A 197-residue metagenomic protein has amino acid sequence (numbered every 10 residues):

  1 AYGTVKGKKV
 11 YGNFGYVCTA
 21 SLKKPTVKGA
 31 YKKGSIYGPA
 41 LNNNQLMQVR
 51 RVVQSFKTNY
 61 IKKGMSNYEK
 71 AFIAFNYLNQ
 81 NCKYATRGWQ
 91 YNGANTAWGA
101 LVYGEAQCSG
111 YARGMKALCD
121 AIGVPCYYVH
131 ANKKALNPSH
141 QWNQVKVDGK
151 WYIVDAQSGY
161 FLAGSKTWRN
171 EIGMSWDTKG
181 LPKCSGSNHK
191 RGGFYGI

Functional and structural regions predicted by a protein language model:
A1-N13: SH3/SH3-like beta-barrel superfamily modules
N13-G15, T19-S55, V124: Linear, non-domain "peripheral" regions
Q45-A100: Secondary-structure boundary elements
K70-A74, G104-C119: Active-site nucleophilic cysteine motif
Y91, A100-E105, K133-L136: A glycine-rich, coil/turn loop motif that links secondary-structure elements
G110-W176: Hydrophobic/aromatic-rich core segments of domains that either
K166-I197: Low-complexity, Gly/Ser/Thr/Pro-rich intrinsically disordered linker/tail segments
